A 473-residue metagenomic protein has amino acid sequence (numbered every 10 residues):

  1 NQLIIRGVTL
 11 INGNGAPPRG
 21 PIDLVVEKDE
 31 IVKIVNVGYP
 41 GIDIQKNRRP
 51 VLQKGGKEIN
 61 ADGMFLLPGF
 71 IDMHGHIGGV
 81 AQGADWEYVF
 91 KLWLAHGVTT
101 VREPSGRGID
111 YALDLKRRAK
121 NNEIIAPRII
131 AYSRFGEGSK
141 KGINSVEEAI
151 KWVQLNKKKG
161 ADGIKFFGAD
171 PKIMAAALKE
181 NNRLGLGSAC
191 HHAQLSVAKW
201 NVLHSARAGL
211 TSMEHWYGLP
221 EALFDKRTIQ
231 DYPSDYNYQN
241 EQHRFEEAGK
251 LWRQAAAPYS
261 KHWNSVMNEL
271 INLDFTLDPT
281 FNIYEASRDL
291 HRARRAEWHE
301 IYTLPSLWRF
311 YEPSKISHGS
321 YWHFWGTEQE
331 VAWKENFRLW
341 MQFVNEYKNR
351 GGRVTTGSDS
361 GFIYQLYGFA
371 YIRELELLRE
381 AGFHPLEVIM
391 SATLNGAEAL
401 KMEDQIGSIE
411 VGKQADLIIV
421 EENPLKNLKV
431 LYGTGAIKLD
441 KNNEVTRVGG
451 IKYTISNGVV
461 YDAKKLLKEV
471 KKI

Functional and structural regions predicted by a protein language model:
G7, M64, I71-G78, H191 (+2 more regions): Histidine-centered divalent metal-coordination motifs
V8, W322-A332, F337, Q342 (+3 more regions): C-terminal helical cap
L10, N14-L67: Histidine-rich, glycine-flanked metal-binding segment
R49-V51, G56-E123, K141-E147, W200-A206 (+1 more regions): Metal-associated gating/positioning segment near the N- to mid-region
V89-I109, A126-G136, K157-A169, L178 (+4 more regions): Divalent metal-dependent hydrolysis catalytic cores, especially in the metallo-beta-lactamase
R134-L184, T211-S212, A222-L223, Q239-A257: Active-site gating/metal-coordination segments in enzymes
N156-K158, D162, L219-E376, E380-A381: Active-site neighborhoods of metal-dependent hydrolases
Q414-K471: C-terminal cap of metal-dependent C-N hydrolases
